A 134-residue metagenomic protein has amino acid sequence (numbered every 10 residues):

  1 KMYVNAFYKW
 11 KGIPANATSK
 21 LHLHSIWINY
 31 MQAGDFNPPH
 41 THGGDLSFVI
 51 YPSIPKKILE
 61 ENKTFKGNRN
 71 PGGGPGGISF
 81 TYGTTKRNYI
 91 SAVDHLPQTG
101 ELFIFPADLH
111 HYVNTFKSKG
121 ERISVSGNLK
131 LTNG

Functional and structural regions predicted by a protein language model:
K1-S19, W27, M31-N37: Non-heme Fe(II)/2-oxoglutarate
V4-Y8, K56, N133: Secondary-structure transition/hinge residues
H24-I104, N114, G120-E121, L131-T132: Catalytic core of non-heme Fe(II) oxygenases with the double-stranded beta-helix
H111: Extracellular and organelle-lumenal recognition/adhesion modules and their flexible linkers in secreted
I123-S126: Charge-biased C-terminal accessory regions appended to nucleic-acid-, cytoskeletal NTPase
